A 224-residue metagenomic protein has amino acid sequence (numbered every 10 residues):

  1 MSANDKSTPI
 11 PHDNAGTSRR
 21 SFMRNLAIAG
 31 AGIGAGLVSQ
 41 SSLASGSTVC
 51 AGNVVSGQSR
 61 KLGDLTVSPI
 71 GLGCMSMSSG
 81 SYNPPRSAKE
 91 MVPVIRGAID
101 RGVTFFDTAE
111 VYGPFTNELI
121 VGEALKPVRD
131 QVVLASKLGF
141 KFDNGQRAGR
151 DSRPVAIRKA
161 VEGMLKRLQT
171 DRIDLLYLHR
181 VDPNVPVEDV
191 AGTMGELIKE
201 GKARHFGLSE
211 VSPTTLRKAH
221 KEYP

Functional and structural regions predicted by a protein language model:
M1-S18: N-terminal secretory signal peptides
G16-S21, G32-G52: N-terminal twin-arginine translocation
S45-G73: N-terminal amphipathic alpha-helix/helix-capping segment at the start of soluble metabolic enzymes
G63-S81, A135-A148, Y177: N-terminal small/glycine-rich loop or linker at the start of catalytic domains across soluble metabolic enzymes
D64-T66, G122-R129, K166-Q169, H220-P224: Acidic (Asp/Glu)-rich catalytic clusters
V67-G71, F105, Q131-A135, R172-L175 (+1 more regions): Structural preference for beta-strand elements that scaffold enzyme active sites
T108-A124: Glycine-rich, proline-tolerant flexible connector loops at the mouths of alpha/beta enzymes
N144-P224: Glycine/proline-rich, positively charged, aromatic-decorated active-site loop/lid region on the catalytic face
